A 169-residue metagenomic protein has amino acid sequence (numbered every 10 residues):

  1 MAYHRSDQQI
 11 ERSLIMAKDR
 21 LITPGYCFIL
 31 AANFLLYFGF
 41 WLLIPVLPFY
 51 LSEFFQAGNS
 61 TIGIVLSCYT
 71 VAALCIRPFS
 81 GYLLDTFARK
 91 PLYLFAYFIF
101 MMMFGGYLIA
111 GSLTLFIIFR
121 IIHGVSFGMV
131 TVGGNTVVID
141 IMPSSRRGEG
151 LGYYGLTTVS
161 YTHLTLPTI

Functional and structural regions predicted by a protein language model:
G25-F55, I62: Helix-loop boundary and gating motifs at the non-cytosolic
Q56, A88, I109-L115: Helix-breaking motifs and short loop linkers at transmembrane-helix boundaries and internal kinks in secondary membrane
T70-P78: Residue-level signature of mid-helix packing/kink "hotspots" within the transmembrane helices of 12-pass Major
R77-A88: Helix-to-loop junctions at the C-terminal end of transmembrane segments in multipass secondary transporters
P91-G105: Structural signature of the two symmetry-related core transmembrane helices
T114-I122: Paired small-residue
I121-L156: Cytoplasmic helix-loop-helix junction between adjacent transmembrane helices in 12-TM secondary transporters
T162-T168: Conserved small/polar residues in nucleotide/adenosyl-binding loops
